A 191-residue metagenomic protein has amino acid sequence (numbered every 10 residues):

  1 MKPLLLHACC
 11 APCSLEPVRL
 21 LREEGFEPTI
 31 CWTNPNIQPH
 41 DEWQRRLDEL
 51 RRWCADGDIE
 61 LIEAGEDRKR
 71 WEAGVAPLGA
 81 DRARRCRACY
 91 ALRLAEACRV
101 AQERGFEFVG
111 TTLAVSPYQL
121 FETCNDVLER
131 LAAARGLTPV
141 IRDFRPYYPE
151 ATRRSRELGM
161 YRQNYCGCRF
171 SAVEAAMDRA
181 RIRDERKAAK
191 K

Functional and structural regions predicted by a protein language model:
M1-K191: Nucleotide-activated chemistry modules centered on ATP-dependent adenylation/adenylyltransferase
